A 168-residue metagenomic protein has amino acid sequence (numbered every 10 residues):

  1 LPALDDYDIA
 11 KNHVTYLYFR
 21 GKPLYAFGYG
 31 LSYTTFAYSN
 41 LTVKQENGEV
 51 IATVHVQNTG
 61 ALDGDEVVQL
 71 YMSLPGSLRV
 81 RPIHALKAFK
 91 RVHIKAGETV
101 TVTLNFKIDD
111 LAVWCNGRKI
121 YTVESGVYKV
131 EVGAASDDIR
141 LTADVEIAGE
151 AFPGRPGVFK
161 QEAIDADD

Functional and structural regions predicted by a protein language model:
L1-D65, Y71-M72, A96, S125 (+2 more regions): Secreted, periplasmic, or luminal enzymes acting at the cell surface/secretory milieu
P2, K22, A26, L31 (+3 more regions): Residue-level signal for pocket-adjacent positions within structured domains
A37, T42, H55, A88-K95 (+2 more regions): Generic structural detector for well-ordered beta-strands
E49-I51, T99-T103, R140-T142: Intrinsic-disorder/low-complexity, polar/charged segments enriched in Ser/Thr/Lys/Arg/Asp/Glu/Gln
D63-L70, P82, W114-G117: Short, hydrophobic/aromatic beta-strand segments
S73-L78, A135: Change "in extracellular beta-sheet-rich domains … of secreted and cell-surface proteins" to "in beta-sheet-rich domains
L78-N116: Intrinsically disordered, low-complexity Pro/Gly/Ser/Thr-rich segments with frequent PxxP/GP/PP motifs and embedded
I108-R155: Terminal connector regions
